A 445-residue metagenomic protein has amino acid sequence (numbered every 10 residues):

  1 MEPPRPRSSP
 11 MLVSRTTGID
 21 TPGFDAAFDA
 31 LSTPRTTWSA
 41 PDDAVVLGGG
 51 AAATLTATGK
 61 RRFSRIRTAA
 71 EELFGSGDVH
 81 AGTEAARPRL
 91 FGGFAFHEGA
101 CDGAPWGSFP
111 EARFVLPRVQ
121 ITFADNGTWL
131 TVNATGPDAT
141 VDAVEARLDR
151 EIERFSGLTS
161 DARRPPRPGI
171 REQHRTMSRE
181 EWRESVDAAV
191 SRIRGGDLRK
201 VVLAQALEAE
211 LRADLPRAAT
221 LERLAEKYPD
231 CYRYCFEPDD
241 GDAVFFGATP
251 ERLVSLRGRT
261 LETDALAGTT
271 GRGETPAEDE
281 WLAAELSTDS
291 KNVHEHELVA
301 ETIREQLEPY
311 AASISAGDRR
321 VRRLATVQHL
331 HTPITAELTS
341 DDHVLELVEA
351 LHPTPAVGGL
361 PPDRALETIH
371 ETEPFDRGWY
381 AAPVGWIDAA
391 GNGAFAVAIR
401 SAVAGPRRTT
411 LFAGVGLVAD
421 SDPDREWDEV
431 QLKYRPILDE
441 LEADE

Functional and structural regions predicted by a protein language model:
M1-R62: An N-terminal JmjN-like helical accessory module and its immediate linker preceding a catalytic domain
E72-K200, Y310: Non-catalytic accessory segments adjacent to catalytic cores
G92, I121, G196, V254 (+4 more regions): A residue-level signal for conserved active-site and pocket-lining positions in enzyme catalytic cores
T128-F155, S255-L324, G405-E445: Cytosolic ligand/metal-binding cores
D161-R252, H294-V299, I303-R304, Y310 (+2 more regions): Active-site pocket-lining segments that scaffold enzyme catalytic pockets across diverse folds
R192, R223-K227, D289, T302-Y310 (+5 more regions): Generic, well-ordered alpha-helical scaffold segments in large soluble proteins
E208-N292, G391-G414: An anion-binding catalytic pocket shared by soluble metabolic enzymes
P333-E445: Conserved hydrophobic core element of enzyme catalytic domains
